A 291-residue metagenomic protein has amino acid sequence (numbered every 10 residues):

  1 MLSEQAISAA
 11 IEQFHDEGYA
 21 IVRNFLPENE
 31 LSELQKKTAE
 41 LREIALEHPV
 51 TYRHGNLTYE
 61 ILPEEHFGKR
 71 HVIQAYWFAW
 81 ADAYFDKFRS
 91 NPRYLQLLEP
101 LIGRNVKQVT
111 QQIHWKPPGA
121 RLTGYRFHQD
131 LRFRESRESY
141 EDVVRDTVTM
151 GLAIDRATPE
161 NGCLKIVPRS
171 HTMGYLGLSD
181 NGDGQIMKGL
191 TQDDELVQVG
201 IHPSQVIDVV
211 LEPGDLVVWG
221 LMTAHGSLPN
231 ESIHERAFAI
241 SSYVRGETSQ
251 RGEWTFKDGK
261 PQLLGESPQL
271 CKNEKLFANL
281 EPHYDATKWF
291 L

Functional and structural regions predicted by a protein language model:
M1-D16, R23-E138: Non-heme Fe(II)-dependent double-stranded beta-helix
I44, L57, G177-S179, P213-V218 (+1 more regions): Non-heme Fe(II)/2-oxoglutarate
N56-L62, H128-F133, G189-P203, E235 (+1 more regions): Short, surface-exposed loop/helix-turn segments at secondary-structure junctions that function as lids/hinges flanking
K116-P117, V167-G174, S242-T248: Short edge-strand/loop segments of extracellular domains
A120-F127, S136-S139, E160-R169, Y175-S179 (+1 more regions): A short secondary-structure junction signal
R134-E141, S204-V206: Short, P/G- and charge-enriched loop/turn segments at secondary-structure junctions
V144-T147, A157-A224: Double-stranded beta-helix
